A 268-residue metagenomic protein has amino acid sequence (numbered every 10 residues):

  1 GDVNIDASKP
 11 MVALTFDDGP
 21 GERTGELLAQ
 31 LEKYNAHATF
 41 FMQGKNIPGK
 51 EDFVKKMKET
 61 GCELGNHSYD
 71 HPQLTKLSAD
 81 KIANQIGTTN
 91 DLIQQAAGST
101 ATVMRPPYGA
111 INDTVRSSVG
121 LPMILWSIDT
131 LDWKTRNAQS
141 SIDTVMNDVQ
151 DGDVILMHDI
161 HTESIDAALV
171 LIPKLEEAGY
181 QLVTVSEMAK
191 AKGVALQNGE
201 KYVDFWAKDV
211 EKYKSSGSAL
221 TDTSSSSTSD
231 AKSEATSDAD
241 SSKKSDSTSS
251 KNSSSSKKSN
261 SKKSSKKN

Functional and structural regions predicted by a protein language model:
G1-L14, P20-K33, G49-K55, S140 (+5 more regions): N-terminal pre-catalytic segment of deacetylase/amide-hydrolase enzymes
G1-L77, K81-T88, L92, T100 (+1 more regions): Active-site beta->alpha N-cap acidic-glycine motif
A13, T39-F41, G65, R105 (+3 more regions): Structural detector of well-ordered beta-strand residues that form the stable sheet scaffold of enzyme domains
D17, L31, L64, M104-P107 (+3 more regions): Divalent metal-coordination and catalytic microenvironments
D18-E22, G44-P48, L64, D70-L74 (+5 more regions): Solvent-exposed loop/turn segments at secondary-structure junctions within structured extracellular/periplasmic domains
P72-S99, A110-D151, S164-A167: Alpha-helical scaffold elements lining the catalytic groove of polysaccharide deacetylases
V149-S186: Catalytic grooves of carbohydrate-active enzymes
E234, A239-N268: Long, low-complexity, intrinsically disordered segments
